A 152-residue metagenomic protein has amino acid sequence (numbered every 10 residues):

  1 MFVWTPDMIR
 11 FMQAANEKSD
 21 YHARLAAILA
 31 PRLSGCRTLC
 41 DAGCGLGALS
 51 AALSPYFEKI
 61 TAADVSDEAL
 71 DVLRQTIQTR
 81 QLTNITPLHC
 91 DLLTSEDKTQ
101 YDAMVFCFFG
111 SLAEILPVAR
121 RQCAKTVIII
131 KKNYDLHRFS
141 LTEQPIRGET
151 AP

Functional and structural regions predicted by a protein language model:
K18-R37: Conserved alpha-helix/loop element of class I SAM-dependent methyltransferases that forms part of the SAM/SAH-binding
L46-Y56: Conserved SAM-binding loop of SAM-dependent methyltransferases across substrates and taxa, primarily the Class I
K59-D64: Conserved SAM-binding motif I beta-strand of class I
S66-E68: Conserved SAM/SAH-binding beta-strand->alpha-helix loop
L73-R74: Conserved SAM-binding loop
Q81-L92: Conserved SAM-binding strand-loop segment of SAM-dependent methyltransferases
G110-Q122: A short, conserved alpha-helix within the catalytic core of class I
I128-T150: Conserved class I S-adenosyl-L-methionine
